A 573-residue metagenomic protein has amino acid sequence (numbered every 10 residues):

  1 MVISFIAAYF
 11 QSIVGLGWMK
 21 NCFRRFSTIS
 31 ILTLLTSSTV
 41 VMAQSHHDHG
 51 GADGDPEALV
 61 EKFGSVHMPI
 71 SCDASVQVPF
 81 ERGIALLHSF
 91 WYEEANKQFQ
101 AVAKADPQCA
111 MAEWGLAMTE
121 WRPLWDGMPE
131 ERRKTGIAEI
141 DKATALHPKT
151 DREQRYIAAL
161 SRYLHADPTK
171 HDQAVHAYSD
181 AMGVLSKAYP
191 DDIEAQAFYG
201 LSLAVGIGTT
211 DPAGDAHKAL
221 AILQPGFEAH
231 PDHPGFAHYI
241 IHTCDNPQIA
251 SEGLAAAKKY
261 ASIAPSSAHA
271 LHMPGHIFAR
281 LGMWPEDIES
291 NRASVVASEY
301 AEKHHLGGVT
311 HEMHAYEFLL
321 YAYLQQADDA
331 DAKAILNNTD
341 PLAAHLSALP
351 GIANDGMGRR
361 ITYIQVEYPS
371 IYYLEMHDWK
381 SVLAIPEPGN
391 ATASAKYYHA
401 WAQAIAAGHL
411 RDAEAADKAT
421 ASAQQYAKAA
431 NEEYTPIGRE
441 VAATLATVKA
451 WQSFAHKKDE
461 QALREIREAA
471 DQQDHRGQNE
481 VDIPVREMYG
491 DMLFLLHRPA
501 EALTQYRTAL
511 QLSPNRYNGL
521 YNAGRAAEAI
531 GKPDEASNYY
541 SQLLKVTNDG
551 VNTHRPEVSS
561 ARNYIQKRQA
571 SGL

Functional and structural regions predicted by a protein language model:
S75-P79, R152, P231-A237, P265-L271 (+6 more regions): Generic helix N-cap/helix-start motif at coil->alpha-helix transitions
E81, G115, I157-R162, F198 (+12 more regions): "A position-specific structural signal for the A-helix of alpha-solenoid helical repeats
K104, S186-A188, F227-A229, K259-S266 (+7 more regions): Solenoid-like repeat scaffolds
C109-A110, D192-E194, D232-P234, S267 (+4 more regions): Residue-level recognition of tetratricopeptide repeat
A110, A117, R132-P148, A279 (+5 more regions): TPR/TPR-like (Sel1-like) alpha-helical repeat modules
